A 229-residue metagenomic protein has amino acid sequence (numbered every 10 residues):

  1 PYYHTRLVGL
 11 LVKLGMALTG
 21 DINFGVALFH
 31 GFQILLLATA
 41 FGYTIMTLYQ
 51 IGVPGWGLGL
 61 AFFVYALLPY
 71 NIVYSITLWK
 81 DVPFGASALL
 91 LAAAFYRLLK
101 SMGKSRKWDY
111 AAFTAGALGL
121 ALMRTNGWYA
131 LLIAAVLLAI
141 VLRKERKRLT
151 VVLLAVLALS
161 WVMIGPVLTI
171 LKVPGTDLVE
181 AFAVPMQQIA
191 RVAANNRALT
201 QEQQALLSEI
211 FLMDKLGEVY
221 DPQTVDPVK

Functional and structural regions predicted by a protein language model:
P1-H30: Short hydrophobic/aromatic helix or loop-helix immediately within or flanking a transmembrane segment in polytopic
G31-G52, L90: Transmembrane-helix motifs of polytopic, lipid-linked glycan transferases
F32-L35, F63-F95, G119-A130: Multi-pass, polyprenyl lipid-linked donor-dependent membrane glycosyltransferases
Q50-I51, W56-Y70, S75, R146-T150: Transmembrane and membrane-interface helices of multi-pass, inner-membrane envelope-modifying transferases
W56-G59, S101-L118, K147-V152: Short hydrophobic alpha-helices at membrane interfaces in multi-pass membrane enzymes
D109-R124, V136-L138, V156-W161: Membrane-interface alpha helices of multi-pass inner-membrane proteins
T125-V141, T150-L154: Transmembrane-embedded, aromatic-rich helix segments that form part of the hydrophobic channel/pocket engaging
K172-K229: Membrane-proximal stem/loop segments at transmembrane-domain junctions that anchor or position
